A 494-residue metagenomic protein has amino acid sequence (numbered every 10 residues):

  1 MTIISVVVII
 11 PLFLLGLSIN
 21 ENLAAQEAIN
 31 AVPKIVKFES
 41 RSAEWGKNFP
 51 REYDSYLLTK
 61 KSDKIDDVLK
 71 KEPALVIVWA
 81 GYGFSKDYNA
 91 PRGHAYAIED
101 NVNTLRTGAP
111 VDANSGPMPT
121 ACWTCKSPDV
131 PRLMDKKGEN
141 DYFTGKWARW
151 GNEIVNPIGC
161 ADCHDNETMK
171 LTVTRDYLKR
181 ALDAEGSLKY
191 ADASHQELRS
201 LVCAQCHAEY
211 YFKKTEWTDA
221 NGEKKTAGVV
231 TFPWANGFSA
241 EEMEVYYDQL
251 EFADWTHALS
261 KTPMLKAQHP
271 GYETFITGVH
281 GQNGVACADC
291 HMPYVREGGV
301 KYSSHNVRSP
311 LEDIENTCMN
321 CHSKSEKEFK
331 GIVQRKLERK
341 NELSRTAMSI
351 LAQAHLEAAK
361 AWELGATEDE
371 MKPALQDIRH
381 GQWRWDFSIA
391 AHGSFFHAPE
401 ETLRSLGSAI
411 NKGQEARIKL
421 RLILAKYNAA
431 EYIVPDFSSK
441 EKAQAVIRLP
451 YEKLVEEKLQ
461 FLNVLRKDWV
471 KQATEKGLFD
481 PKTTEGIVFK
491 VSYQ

Functional and structural regions predicted by a protein language model:
T2-G16: Hydrophobic membrane-insertion alpha-helices, especially the h-region of bacterial N-terminal signal peptides
F13, S18-A97, D135-D289, P293-W469 (+1 more regions): Primarily the internal scaffold of c-type cytochrome electron-transfer domains, especially repeated/multiheme c-type
S85-R92, Y96-T120, N152: Long, charge-dense tracts
D112-L133, G138: A cross-kingdom signal targeting lumenal/periplasmic-facing segments of multi-pass membrane and secretory-pathway
L478-Q494: Extended, compositionally biased alpha-helical segments that mediate assembly or anchoring
